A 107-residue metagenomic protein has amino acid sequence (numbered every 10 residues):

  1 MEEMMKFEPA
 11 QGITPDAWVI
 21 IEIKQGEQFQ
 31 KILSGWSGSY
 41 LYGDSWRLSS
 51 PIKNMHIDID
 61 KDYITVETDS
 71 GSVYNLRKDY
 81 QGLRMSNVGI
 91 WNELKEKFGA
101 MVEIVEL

Functional and structural regions predicted by a protein language model:
M1-L107: Cysteine-centric segments in proteins
